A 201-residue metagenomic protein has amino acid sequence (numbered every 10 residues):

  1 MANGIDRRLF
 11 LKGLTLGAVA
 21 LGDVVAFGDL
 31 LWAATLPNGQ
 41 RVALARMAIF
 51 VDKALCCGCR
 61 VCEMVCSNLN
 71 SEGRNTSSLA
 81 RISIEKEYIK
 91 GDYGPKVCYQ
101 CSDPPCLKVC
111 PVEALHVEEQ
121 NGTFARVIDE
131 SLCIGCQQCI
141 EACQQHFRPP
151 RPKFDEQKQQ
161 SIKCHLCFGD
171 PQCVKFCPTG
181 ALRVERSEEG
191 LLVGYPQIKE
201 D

Functional and structural regions predicted by a protein language model:
M1-L21: N-terminal secretory signal peptides and thylakoid transit peptides that target proteins across membranes
V25-V65, P196-D201: C-terminal segment of N-terminal export signals and the immediately downstream linker at the start of the mature
L44, Q157-Q159: Short, solvent-exposed loop/turn segments at the edges of secondary structure
C56, C101, C133, L166-F168: Short Cys/His-rich zinc-binding micro-motifs
V61-S83, D103-G122, R126-E156, P171-L192 (+1 more regions): Iron-sulfur cluster-binding cysteine motifs and their immediate structural context in ferredoxin-like electron-transfer
I84-K90: Non-catalytic accessory segments flanking enzyme active sites
G91-V97: Interfacial helix-start motif at the membrane-water boundary
I162: Residue-level hotspots at or immediately adjacent to binding/recognition sites across diverse folds
